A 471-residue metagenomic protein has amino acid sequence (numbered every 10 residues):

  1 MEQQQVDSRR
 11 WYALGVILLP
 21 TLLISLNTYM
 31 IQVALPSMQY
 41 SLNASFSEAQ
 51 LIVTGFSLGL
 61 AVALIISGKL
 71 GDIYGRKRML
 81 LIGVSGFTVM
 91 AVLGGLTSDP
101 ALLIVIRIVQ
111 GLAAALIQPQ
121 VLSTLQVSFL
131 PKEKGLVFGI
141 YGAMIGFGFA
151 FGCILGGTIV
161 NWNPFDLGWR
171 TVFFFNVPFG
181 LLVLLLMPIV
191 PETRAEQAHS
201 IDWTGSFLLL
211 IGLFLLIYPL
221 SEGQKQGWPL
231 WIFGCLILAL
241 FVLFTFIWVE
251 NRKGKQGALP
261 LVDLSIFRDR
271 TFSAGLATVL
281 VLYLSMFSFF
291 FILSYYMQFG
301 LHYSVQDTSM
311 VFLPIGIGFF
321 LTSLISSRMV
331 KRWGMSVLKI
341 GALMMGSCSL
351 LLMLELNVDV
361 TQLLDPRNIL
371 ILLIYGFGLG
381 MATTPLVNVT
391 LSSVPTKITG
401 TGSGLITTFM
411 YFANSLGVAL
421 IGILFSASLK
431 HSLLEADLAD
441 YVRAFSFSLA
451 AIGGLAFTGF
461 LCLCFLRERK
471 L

Functional and structural regions predicted by a protein language model:
E2-P188, I423, A450: Transmembrane-helix bundle of Major Facilitator Superfamily
W11-L22, I31-Q32, Q256-H431, Y441-R469: 12-transmembrane solute porter fold
I24, F56, L60, G111 (+8 more regions): Structural signature of transmembrane alpha-helices in multi-pass secondary transporters
L35-M38, L125, I159-V160, V190 (+7 more regions): Hydrophobic alpha-helical interface/terminus motif in multipass membrane transporters
S37-E48, D99-A101, G157-G168, E222-Q226 (+4 more regions): Extracellular/lumenal inter-transmembrane loop segments of multi-pass membrane transporters
N43, I73, L96-T97, S128-P131 (+8 more regions): Helix-loop interface residues and adjacent transmembrane-helix termini in multi-pass membrane transporters, primarily
G86-T97, V109, A113, F179-L186 (+5 more regions): Transmembrane-helix signature of multi-pass solute transporters
W162-A277, S285, Y303, M310-V311: Hydrophobic transmembrane-helix bundles of small-molecule transporters
